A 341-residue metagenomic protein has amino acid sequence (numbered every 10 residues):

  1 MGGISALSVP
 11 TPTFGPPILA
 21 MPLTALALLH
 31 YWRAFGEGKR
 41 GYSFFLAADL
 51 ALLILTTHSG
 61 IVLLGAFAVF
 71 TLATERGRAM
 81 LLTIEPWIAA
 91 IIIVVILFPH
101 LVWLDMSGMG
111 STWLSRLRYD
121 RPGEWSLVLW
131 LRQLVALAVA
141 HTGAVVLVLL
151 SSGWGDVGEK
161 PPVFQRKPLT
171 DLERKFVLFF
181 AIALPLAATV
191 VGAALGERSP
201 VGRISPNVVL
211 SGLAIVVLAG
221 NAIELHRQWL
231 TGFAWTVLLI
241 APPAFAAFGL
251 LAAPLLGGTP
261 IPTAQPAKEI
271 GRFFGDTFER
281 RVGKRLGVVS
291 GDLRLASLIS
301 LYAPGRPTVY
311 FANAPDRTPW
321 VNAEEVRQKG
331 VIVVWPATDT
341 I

Functional and structural regions predicted by a protein language model:
M1-I4: Transmembrane and membrane-interface helices of multi-pass, inner-membrane envelope-modifying transferases
V9-L19: Short acidic/glycine- and proline-prone juxtamembrane loop motifs at membrane-interface regions of multi-pass membrane
A25-F45: Membrane-interface transmembrane helices that cradle and orient dolichyl/undecaprenyl
Y42-T57, I91-L97: Membrane-interface alpha helices of multi-pass inner-membrane proteins
L64-R174, L184-T189: Transmembrane-lumen/periplasm boundary regions of multi-pass, lipid-linked membrane glycan transferases
T142-V148, R317-I341: Periplasmic/luminal catalytic loop of GT-C fold multi-pass membrane glycosyltransferases that transfer sugars from
K175-L178, I182, L195-L230: Hydrophobic/aromatic-rich transmembrane helices and adjacent perimembrane loops
A194-I204, R227-K284, D292-V309, A314-R317 (+1 more regions): Membrane-proximal, lumen/periplasm-facing interface regions of secretory-pathway glyco- and lipid-modifying enzymes
